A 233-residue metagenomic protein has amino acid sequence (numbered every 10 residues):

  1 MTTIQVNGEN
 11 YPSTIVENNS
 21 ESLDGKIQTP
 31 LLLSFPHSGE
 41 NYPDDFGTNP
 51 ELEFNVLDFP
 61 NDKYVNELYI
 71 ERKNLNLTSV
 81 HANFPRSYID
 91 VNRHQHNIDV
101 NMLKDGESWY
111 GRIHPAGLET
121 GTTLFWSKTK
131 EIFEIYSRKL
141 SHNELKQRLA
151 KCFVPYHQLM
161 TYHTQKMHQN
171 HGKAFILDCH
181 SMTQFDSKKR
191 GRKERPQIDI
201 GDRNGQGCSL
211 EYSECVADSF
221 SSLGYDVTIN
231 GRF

Functional and structural regions predicted by a protein language model:
T2-I176, S181-F233: N-terminal catalytic or cofactor-binding beta/alpha core of small enzyme domains
